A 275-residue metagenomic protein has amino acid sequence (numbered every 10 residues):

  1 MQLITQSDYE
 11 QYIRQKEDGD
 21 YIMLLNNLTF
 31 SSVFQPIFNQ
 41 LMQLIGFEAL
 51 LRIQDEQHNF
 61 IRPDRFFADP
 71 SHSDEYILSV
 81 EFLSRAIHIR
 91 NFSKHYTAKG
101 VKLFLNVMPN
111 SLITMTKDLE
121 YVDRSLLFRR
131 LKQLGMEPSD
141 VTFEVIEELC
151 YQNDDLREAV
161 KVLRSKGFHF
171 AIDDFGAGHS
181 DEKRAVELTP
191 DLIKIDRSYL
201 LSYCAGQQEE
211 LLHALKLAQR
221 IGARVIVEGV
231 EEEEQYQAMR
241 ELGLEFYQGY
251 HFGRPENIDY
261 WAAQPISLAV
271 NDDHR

Functional and structural regions predicted by a protein language model:
M1-L25, T29, V33, E148-C150 (+1 more regions): EAL-family c-di-GMP phosphodiesterase catalytic domain
Q2-L134: Bacterial c-di-GMP phosphodiesterase EAL domain
S31, G46, G100-N106, D140-E144 (+4 more regions): Structural preference for beta-strand elements that scaffold enzyme active sites
F38, P109-S111, E147-L149, D174-G178 (+3 more regions): Active-site-proximal loop/turn and secondary-structure-junction residues that shape catalytic pockets, frequently
M42, H88, L105, F143 (+4 more regions): Conserved, mostly hydrophobic/aromatic
E56-E81, L112-K117, Y121, F128-K166 (+3 more regions): EAL-type cyclic di-GMP phosphodiesterase domain
T97, G135, V160, R184-A185: Short, conserved, surface-exposed binding loops centered on an aromatic residue
